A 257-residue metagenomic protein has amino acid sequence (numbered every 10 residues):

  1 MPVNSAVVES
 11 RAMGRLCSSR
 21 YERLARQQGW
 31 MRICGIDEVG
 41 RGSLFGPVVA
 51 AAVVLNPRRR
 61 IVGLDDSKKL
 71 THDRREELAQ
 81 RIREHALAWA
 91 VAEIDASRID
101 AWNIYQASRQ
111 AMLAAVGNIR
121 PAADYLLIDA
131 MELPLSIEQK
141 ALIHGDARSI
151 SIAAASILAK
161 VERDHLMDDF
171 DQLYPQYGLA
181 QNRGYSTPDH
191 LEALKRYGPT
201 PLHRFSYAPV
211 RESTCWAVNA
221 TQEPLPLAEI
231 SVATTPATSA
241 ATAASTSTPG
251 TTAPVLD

Functional and structural regions predicted by a protein language model:
M1-D257: RNase H-like, Mg2+-dependent phosphodiesterase core, and more generally RNA phosphate-backbone-engaging helix-loop
